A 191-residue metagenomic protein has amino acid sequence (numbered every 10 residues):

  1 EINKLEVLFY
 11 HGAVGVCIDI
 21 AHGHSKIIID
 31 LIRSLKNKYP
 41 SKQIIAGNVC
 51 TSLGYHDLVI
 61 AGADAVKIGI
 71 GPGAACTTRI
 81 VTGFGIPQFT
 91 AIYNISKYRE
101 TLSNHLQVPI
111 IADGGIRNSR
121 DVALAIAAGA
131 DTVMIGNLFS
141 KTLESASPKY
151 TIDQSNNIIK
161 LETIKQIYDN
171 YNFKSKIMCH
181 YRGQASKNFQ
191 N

Functional and structural regions predicted by a protein language model:
E1-E6, I20-I44, C50-V59, G73-S96 (+1 more regions): Active-site-adjacent beta->alpha loops and helix N-cap segments on the catalytic face of soluble alpha/beta enzymes
N3-L8, C50-I68, I116-D131: Catalytic cores of alpha/beta
V14-G15, S34-C50, A65, Y98-D113: Short beta-strand/loop segments at the ligand-binding rim of alpha/beta enzyme cores
A21, G69-G71, G115, L138: Anionic group-transfer/hydrolysis microenvironments
A61, G83-A112, I116-N191: Alpha/beta catalytic cores of nucleotide-metabolism and tRNA/nucleoside-modifying enzymes
A65, R79, K176: Residue-level signal for pocket-adjacent positions within structured domains
